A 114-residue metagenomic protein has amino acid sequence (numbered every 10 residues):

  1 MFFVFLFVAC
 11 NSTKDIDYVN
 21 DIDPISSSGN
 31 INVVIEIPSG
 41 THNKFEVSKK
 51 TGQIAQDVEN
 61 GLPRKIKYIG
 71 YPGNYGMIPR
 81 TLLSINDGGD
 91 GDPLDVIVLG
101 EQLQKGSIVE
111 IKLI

Functional and structural regions predicted by a protein language model:
M1-F3: Sec-dependent signal peptide recognition, specifically the positively charged N-region followed immediately by
F7-A9: C-terminal motif of bacterial Sec signal peptides marking the signal peptidase cleavage site
N11-I114: Hydrophobic N-terminal alpha-helices or hydrophobic patches in metabolic proteins across all domains of life
